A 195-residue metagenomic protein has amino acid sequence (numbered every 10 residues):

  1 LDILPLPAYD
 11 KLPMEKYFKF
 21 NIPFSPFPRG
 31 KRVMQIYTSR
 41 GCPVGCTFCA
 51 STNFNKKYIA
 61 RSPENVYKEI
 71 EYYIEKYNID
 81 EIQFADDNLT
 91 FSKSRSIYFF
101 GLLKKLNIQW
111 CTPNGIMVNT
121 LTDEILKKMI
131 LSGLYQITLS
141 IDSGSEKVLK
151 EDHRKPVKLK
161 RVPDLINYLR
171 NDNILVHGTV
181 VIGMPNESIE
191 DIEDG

Functional and structural regions predicted by a protein language model:
L1-P5: Glycine-rich beta-alpha loop elements in corrinoid/cobalamin-binding modules across cobalamin-dependent enzymes
P7-H177, I182-M184: Radical SAM [4Fe-4S] cluster-binding motif and immediate context
N186-G195: Catalytic cores of alpha/beta
